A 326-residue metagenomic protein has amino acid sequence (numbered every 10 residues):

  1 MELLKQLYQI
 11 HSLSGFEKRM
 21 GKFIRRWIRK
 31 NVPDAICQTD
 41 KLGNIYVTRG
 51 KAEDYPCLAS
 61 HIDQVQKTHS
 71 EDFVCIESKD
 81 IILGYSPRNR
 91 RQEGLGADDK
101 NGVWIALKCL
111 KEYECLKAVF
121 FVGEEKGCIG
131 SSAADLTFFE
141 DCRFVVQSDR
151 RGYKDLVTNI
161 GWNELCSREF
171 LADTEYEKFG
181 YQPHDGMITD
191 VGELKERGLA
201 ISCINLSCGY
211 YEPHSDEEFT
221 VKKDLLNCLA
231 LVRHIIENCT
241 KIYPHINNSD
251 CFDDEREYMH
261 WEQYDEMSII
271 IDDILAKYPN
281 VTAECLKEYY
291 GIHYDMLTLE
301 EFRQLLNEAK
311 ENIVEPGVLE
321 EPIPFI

Functional and structural regions predicted by a protein language model:
L3-Q6, I10-E53: A non-catalytic alpha/beta surface segment that caps or lines the substrate-entry region of metallo-dependent hydrolase
K30-T39, E77, I81, E177-P183: Short secondary-structure junctions
T48, A52-C115, E125: Active-site metal-coordination/substrate-binding segment of hydrolases, especially metallo-dependent peptidases
R91-E169, K178, P183, D190-V191: Acidic/histidine-rich catalytic neighborhood of metal-dependent amide-processing enzymes
Q182-C228: Zn-dependent metallopeptidase/amidohydrolase metal-coordination segment
E212-N280, N307-P324: His/Asp/Glu-rich mid-to-C-terminal helical/loop segments that flank catalytic regions of hydrolases
P279-E301: Acidic, low-complexity, intrinsically disordered interaction modules
